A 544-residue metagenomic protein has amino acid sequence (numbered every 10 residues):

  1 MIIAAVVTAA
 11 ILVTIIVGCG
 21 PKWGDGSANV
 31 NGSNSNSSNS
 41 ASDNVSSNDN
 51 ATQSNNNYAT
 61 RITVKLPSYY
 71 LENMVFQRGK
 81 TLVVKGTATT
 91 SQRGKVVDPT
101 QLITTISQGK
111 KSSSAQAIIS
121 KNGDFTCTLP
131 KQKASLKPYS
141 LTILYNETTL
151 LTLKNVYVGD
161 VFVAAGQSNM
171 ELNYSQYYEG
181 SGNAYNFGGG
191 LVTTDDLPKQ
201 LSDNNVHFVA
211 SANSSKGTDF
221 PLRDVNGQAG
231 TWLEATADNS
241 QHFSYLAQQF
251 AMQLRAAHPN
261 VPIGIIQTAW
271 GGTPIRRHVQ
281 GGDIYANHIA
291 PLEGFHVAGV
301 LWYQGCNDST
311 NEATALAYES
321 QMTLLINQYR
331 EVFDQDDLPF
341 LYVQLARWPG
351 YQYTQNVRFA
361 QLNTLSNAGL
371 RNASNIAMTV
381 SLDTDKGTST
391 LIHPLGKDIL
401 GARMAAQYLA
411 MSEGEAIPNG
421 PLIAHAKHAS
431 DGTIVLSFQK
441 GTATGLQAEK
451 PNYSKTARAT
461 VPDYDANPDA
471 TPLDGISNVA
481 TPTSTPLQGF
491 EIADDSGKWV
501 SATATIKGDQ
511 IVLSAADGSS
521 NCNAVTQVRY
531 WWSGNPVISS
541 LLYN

Functional and structural regions predicted by a protein language model:
M1-A10: Sec-dependent N-terminal signal peptides
A10-R61: Bacterial Sec-dependent N-terminal signal peptides
N55-N544: Cell-envelope and extracellular/periplasmic
